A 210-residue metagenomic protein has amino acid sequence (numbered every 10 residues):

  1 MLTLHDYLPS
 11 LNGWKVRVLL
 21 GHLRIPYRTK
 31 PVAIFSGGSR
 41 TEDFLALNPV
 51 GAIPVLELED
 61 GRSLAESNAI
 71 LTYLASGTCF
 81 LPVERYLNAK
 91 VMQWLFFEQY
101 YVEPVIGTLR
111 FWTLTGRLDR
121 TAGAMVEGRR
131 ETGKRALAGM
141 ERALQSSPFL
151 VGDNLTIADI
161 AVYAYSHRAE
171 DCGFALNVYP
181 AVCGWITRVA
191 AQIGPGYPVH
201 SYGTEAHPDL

Functional and structural regions predicted by a protein language model:
M1-E127, E141, P148: GST-like domain detector, emphasizing the conserved glutathione-binding G-site in the N-terminal thioredoxin-like
I34-F35, C183, G203: Conserved beta-strand edge residues that scaffold enzyme active sites
G37, I186, A206-H207: Generic structural signal for helix capping and beta-alpha/helix-loop junctions
L87, E98-G194, P198: GST-like fold's C-terminal all-alpha helical module
P195-L210: Terminal-tail/helix-coil boundary detector
